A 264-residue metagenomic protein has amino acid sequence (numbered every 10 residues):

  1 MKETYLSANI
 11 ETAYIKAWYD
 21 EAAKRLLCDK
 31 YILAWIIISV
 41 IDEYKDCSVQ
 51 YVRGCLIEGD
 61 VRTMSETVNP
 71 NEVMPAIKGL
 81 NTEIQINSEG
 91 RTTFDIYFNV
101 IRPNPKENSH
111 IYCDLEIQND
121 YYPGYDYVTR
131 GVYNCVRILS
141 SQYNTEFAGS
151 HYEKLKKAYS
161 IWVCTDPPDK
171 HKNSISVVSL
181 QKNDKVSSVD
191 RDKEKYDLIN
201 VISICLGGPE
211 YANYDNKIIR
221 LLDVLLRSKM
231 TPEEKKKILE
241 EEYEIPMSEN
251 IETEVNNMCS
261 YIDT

Functional and structural regions predicted by a protein language model:
M1-T264: Elongated, amphipathic alpha-helical interaction scaffolds
